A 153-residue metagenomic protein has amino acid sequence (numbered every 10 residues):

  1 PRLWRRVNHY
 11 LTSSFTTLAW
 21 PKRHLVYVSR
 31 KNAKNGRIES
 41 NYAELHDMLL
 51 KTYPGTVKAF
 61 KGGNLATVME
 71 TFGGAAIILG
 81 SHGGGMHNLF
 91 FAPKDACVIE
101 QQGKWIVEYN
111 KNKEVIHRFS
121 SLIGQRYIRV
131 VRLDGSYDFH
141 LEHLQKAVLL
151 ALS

Functional and structural regions predicted by a protein language model:
P1-S153: The feature primarily captures lumenal catalytic ectodomains of type II secretory-pathway glycosyltransferases
